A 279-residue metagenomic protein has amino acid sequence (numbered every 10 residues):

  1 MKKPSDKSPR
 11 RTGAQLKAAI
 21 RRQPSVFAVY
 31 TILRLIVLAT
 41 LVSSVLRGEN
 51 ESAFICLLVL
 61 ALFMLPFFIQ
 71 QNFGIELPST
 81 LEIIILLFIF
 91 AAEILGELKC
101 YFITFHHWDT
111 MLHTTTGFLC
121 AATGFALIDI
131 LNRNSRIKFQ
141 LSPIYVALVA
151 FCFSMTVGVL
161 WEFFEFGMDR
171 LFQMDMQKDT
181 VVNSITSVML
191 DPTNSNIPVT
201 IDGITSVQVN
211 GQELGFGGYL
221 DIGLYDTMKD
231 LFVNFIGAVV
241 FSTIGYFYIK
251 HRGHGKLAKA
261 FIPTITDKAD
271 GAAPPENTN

Functional and structural regions predicted by a protein language model:
M1-Q23: Short, Lys/Arg-rich, polar N-terminal cytosolic tail immediately upstream of the first transmembrane signal-anchor
V45-N50, N72-I75, L98-W108: Membrane-interface helix caps and helix-loop-helix hairpins in membrane proteins
L57, E76-L87, T110-H113: Cytoplasmic-side transmembrane-helix entry/capping segments in multi-pass membrane proteins
F63-F67, F88-E93, A150, S154-W161 (+1 more regions): Alpha-helical transmembrane segments of multi-pass membrane proteins
I69-T80, R136-L141: Membrane-interface helix-boundary motifs at transmembrane edges
L98-D109, M155-F241: Interfacial helix-loop-helix junctions of multi-pass membrane proteins
T115-N132, R170-M176, I236-K250: Membrane-interfacial alpha-helical segments at the cytosolic side of multi-pass membrane proteins
G255-N277: Short, highly charged, low-complexity non-transmembrane loops/tails of multi-pass membrane proteins
